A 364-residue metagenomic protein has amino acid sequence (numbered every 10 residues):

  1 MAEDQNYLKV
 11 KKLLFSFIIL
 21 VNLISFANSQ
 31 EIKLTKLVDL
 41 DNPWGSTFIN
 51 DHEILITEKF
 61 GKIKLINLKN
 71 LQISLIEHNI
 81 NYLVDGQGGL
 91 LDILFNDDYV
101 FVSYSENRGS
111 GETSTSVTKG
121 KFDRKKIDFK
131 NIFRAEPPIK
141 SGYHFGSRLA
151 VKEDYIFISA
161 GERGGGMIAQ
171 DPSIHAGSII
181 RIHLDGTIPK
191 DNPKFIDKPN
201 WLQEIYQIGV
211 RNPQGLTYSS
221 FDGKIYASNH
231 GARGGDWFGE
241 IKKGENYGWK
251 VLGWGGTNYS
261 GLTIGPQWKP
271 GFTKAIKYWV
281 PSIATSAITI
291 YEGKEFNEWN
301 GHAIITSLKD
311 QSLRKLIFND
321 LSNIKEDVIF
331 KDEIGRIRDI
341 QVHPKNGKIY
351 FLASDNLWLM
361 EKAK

Functional and structural regions predicted by a protein language model:
M1-V10: N-terminal secretory signal peptides that target proteins for export/translocation
L13-L23: Sec-dependent N-terminal signal peptides
V21, R108, H183-T187: A generic secondary-structure signal for well-formed alpha-helical elements
A27-G166, G215-H230, P281-N319, H343-K362: Acidic, Gly/Ser/Thr-rich repeat motifs that build Ca2+-stabilized beta-propeller blades
T35-K36, I73-I80, D128-R134, P189-F195 (+2 more regions): Beta-propeller fold detector
G88-L90, E162-D327, G335, L359-M360: Beta-propeller domain segments
I337-D339: Repeated scaffold domains used in trafficking and secretory/extracellular systems, primarily beta-propellers
